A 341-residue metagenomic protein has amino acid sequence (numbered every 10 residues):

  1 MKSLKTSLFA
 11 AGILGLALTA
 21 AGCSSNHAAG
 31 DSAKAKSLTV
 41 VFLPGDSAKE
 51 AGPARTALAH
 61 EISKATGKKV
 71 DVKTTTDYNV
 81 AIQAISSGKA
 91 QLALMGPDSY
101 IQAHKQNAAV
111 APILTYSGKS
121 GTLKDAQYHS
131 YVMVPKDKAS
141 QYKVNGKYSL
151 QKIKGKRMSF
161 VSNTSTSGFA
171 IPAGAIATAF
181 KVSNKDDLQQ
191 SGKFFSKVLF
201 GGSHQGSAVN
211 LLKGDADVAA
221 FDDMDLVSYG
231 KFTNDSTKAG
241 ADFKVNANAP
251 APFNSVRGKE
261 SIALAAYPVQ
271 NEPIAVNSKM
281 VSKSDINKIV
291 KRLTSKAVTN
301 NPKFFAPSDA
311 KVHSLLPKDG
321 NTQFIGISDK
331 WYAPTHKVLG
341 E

Functional and structural regions predicted by a protein language model:
L18-G22: C-terminal motif of bacterial Sec signal peptides marking the signal peptidase cleavage site
S24-N26: Bacterial signal peptide processing site
D31-S47, K68-T74, K156-S159: Short, well-ordered beta-strand elements
S37-L38, D46-A57, A275-E341: An extracytoplasmic/periplasmic, membrane-proximal ligand-sensing/linker region
F42-P44, T76-Y78, K89-I101, K105-A109 (+5 more regions): Beta->alpha turn/N-cap motifs
P44, Q127-K143, P268-K283: A bilobed periplasmic-binding-protein/Venus flytrap-type ligand-binding module shared by bacterial periplasmic
Y116-F169, A173-T178: A conserved helix-loop-strand patch within extracytoplasmic ligand-binding domains of the periplasmic binding
R157, G168-S282: Pocket-lining segment of extracytoplasmic ligand-binding domains
